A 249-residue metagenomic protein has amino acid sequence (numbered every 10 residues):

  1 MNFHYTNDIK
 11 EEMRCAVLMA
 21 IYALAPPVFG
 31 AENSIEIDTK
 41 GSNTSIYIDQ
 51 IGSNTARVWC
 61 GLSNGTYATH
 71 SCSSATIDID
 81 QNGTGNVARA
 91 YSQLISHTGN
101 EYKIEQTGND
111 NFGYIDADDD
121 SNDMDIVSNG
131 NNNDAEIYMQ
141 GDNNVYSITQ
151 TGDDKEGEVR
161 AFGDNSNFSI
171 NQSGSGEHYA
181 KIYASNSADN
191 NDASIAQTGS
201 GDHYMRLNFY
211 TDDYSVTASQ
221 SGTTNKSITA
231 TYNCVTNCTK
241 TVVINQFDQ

Functional and structural regions predicted by a protein language model:
F3-A16: Bacterial N-terminal signal peptides that target proteins for export
V17-L18, V28-F29: Cleavable N-terminal signal peptides
G30-Q249: Low-complexity repeat regions of mature extracellularly deployed or surface/particle-associated proteins
